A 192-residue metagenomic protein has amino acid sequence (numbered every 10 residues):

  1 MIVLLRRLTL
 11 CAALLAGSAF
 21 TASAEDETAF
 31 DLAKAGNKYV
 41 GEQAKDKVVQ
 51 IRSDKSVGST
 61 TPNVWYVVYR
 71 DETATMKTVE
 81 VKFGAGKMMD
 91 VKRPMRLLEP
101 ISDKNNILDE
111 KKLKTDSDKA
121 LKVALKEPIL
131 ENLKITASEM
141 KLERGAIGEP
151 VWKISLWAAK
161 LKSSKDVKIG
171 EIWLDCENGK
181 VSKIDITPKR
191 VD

Functional and structural regions predicted by a protein language model:
I2-L4, L8, F20-D192: Long, terminal "pre-/pro-" and other extracytoplasmic accessory regions that lie outside the mature folded/catalytic
A13-T21: Hydrophobic membrane-targeting alpha-helices
